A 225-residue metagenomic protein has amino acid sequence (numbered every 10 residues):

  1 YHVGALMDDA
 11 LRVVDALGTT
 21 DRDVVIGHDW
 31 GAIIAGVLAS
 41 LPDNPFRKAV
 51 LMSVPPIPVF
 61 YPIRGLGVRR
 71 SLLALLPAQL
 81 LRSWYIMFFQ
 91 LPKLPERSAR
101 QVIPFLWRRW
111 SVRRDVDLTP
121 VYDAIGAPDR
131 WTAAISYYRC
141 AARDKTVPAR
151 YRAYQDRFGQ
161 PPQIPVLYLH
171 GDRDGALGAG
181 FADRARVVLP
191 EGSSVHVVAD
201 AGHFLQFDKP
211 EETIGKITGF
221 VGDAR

Functional and structural regions predicted by a protein language model:
Y1-I26, A32-P190: Flexible "cap/lid" subdomain of the alpha/beta-hydrolase fold that forms the substrate-access gate
E191-R225: Catalytic active-site module of serine/aspartate enzymes centered on a nucleophile-bearing elbow/loop
